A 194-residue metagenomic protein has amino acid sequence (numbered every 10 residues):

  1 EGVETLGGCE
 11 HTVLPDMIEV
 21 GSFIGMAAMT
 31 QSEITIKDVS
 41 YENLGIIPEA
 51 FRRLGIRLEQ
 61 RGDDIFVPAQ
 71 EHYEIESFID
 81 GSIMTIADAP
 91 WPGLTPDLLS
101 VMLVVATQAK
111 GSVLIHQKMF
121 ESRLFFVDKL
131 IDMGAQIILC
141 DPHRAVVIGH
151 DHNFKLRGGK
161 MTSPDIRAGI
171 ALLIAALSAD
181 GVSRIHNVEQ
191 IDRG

Functional and structural regions predicted by a protein language model:
E1-G194: Short, structured segments at the rim of ligand-binding sites
